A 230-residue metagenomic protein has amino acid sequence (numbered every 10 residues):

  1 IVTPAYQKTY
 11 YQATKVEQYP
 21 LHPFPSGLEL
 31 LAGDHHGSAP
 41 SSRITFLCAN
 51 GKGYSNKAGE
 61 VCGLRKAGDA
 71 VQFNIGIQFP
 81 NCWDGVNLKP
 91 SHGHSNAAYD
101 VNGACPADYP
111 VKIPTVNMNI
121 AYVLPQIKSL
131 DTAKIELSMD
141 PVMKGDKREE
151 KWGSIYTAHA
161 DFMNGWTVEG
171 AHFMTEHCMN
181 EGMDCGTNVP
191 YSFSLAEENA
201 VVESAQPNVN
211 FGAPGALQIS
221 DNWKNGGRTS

Functional and structural regions predicted by a protein language model:
I1-I77, D84-S230: Primary mode marks residue(s) on the alpha4-beta5-alpha5 output face of response regulator receiver
